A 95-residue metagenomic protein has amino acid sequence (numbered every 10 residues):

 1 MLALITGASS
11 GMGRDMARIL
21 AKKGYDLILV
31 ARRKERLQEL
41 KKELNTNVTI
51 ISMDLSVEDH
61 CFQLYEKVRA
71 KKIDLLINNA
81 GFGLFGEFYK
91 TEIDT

Functional and structural regions predicted by a protein language model:
L2, D26, N47-T49, K72-D74: Structural signature of beta-strand start/N-cap positions in the alpha/beta core of ABC transporter nucleotide-binding
T6, I73-G81: Rossmann-fold scaffold of SDR-type NAD(P)-dependent oxidoreductases
S9-S10: Conserved glycine-rich cofactor-binding loop
G13-R14: N-terminal Rossmann-fold NAD(P) dinucleotide-binding loop
L20: Aromatic pocket-lining residues of Rossmann-like dinucleotide-binding sites
K23-E39: Conserved glycine-rich Rossmann-like NAD(P)H-binding loop of the short-chain dehydrogenase/reductase
S52-Q63, I93: The beta1-alpha1 cofactor-binding region of Rossmann-like NAD(H)/NADP(H)-dependent oxidoreductases
G83-T95: Conserved mid-core segment of classical short-chain dehydrogenase/reductases
